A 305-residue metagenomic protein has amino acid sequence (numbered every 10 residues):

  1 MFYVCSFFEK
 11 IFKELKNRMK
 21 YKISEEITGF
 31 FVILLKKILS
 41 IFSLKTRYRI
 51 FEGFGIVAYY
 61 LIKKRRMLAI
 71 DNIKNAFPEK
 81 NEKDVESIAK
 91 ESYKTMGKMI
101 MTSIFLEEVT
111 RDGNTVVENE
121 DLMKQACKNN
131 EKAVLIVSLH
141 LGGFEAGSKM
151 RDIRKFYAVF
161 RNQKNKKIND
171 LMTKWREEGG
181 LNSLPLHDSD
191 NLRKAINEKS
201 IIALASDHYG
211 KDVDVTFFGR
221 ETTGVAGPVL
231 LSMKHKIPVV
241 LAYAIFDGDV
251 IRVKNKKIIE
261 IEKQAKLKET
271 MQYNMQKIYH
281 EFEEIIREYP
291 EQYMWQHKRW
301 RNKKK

Functional and structural regions predicted by a protein language model:
E9-K10, K16: Charged/polar low-complexity intrinsically disordered segments
L15, Y21, K83, K90 (+4 more regions): Non-catalytic C-terminal accessory region of glycerolipid acyltransferases and related lyso-lipid remodeling enzymes
K16-L135, G143, D170-M172: Membrane-anchoring hydrophobic helices of lipid-metabolizing enzymes
T110-V117, L135, R161, E178-L184 (+3 more regions): Short, flexible loop segments at the rims of nucleotide/cofactor-binding pockets, characterized by
V116-E120, N165, P185-L186, E221-T222 (+1 more regions): A conditional alpha-helix N-cap/helix-loop micro-motif detector
K132-H187, G210-V215: Catalytic core of membrane glycerolipid acyltransferases/transacylases, capturing the structured, soluble-facing
